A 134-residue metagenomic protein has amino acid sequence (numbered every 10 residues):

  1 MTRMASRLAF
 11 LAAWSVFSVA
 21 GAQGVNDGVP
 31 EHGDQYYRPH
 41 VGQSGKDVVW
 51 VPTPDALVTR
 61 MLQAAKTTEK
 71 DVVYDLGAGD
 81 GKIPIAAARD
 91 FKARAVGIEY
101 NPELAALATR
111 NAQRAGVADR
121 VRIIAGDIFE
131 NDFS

Functional and structural regions predicted by a protein language model:
M1-F10: Bacterial N-terminal signal peptides that target proteins for export
A9-S18: Bacterial N-terminal signal peptides
Q23-T68: Class I SAM-dependent transferase core
E69-G79: Conserved class I S-adenosyl-L-methionine
G81-I85: Glycine-rich SAM-binding Motif I of class I
A88-K92: Gly/Ala-rich phosphate-binding loop of Rossmann-like dinucleotide-binding domains, activating on the conserved
R94-E99: Conserved SAM-binding motif I beta-strand of class I
N101-F133: S-adenosyl-L-methionine
